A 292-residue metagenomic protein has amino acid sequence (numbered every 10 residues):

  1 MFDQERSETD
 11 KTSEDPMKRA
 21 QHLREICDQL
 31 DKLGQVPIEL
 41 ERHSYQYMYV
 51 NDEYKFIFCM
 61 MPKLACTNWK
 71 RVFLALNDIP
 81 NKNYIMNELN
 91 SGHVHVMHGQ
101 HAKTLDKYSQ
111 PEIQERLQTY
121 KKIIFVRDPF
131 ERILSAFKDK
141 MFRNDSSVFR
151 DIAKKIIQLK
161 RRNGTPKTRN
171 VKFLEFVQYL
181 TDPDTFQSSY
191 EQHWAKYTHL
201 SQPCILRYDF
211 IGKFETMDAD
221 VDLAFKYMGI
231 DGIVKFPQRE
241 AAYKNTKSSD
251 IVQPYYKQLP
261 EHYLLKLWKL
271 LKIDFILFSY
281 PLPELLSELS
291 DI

Functional and structural regions predicted by a protein language model:
M1-I292: Membrane-interface amphipathic segments in extracytoplasmic regions
